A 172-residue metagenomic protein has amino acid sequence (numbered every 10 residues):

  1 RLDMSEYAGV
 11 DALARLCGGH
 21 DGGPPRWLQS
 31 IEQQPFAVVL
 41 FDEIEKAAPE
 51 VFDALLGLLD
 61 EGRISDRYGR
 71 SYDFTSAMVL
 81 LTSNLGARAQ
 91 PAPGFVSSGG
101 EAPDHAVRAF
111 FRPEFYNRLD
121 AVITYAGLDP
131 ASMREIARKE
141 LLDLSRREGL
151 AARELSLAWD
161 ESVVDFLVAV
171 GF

Functional and structural regions predicted by a protein language model:
R1-F172: AAA+ P-loop NTPase nucleotide-binding core of proteostasis motors
